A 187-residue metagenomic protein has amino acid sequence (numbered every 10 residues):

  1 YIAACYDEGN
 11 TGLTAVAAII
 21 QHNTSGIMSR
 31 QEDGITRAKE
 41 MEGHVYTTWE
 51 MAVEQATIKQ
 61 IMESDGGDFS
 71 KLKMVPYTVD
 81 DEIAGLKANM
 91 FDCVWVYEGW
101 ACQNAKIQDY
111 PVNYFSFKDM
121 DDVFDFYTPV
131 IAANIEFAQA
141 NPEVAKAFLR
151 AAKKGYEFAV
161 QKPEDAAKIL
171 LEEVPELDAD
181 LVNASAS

Functional and structural regions predicted by a protein language model:
Y1-D80, G85-G99, F115-F117, F124-D125: Short, glycine-/small- and polar/acidic-enriched structural segments that line small-molecule recognition paths
G26-M28, V130-A133, F137-A138: Short glycine- and hydrophobic/aromatic-rich loop-to-beta-strand nucleating segment in the catalytic cores
A56, G99, I131-A132, E164-K168: A generic alpha-helix surface/boundary motif
W100-A101, M120-D122, F137-A138, G155: Short, catalytically relevant binding-site loops at active-site mouths
N104-M120: Extracytoplasmic/periplasmic substrate-binding proteins
D109, D125-F126: Short gly/pro-enriched beta-turn/loop segments at secondary-structure junctions
Q139-S187: Secondary-structure end/capping motifs
